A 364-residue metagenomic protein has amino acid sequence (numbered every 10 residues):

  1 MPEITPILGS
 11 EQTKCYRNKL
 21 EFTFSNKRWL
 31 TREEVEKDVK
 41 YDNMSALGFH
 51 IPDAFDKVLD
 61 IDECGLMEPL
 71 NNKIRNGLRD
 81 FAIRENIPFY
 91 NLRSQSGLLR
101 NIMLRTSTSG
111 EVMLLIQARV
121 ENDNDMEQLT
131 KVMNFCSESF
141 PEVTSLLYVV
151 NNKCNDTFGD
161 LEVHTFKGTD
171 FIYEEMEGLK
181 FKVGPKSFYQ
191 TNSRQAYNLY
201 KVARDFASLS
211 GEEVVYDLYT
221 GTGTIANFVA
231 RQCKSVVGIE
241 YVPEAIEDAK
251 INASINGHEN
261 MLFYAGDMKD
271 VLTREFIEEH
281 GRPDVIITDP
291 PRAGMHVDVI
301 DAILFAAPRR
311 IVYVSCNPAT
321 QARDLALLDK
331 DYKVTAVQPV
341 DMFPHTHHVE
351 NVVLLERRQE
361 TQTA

Functional and structural regions predicted by a protein language model:
M1-P88: Extended interfacial segments that mediate partner engagement and assembly in macromolecular machines
T5-Q12, L92, L99-N101, P339-M342: Short, solvent-exposed loop/turn elements at beta->coil junctions and helix N-caps that rim active or binding pockets
E11, F24-R28, T106-T108, D341 (+1 more regions): Short, low-complexity Ser/Thr-rich regulatory SLiMs
E11-K14, K37-Y41, R93-S94, T106 (+3 more regions): Replace "in large, NTP-powered and nucleic-acid-processing enzymes" with "in large, NTP-powered factors and other
K14-N18, T108-G110, H347-H348: A short, glycine/Asx- and small/polar-enriched loop/turn that sits immediately N-terminal to a beta-strand
D56-L92, G97-R100, V120-L147: Internal alpha/beta scaffold segment
L104, G110-R119, K180-G184: Short, aliphatic-rich beta-strand segments
D123-A364: Rossmann-like S-adenosyl-L-methionine
